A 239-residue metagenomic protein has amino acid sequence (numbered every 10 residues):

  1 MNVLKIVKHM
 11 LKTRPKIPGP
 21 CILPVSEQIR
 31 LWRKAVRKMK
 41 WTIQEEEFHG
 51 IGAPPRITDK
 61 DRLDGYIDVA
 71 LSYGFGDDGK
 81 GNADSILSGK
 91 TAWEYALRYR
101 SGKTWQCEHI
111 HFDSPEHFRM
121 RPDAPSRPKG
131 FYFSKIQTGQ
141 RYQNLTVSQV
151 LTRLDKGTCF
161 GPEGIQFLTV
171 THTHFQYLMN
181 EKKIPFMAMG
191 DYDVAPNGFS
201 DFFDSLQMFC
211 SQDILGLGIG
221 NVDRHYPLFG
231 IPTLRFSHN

Functional and structural regions predicted by a protein language model:
M1-F160, I165-N239: A binding-site-centric feature that preferentially detects glycan-recognition modules on secreted/surface proteins
